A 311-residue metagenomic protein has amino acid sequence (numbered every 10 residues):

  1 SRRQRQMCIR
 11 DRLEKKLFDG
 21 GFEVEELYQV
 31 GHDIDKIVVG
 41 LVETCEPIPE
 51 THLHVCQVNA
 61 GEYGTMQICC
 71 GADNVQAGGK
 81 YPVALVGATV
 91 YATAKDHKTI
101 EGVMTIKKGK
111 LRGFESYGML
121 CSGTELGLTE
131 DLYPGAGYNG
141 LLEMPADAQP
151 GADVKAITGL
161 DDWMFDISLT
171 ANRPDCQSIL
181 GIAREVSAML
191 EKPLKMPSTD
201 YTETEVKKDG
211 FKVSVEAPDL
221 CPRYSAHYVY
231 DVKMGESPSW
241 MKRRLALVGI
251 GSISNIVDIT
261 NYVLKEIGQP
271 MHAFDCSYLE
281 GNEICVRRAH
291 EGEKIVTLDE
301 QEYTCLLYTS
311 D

Functional and structural regions predicted by a protein language model:
R3-D11, Y308-D311: Conserved small/polar residues in nucleotide/adenosyl-binding loops
Q6, R10-E203, K207: Phosphate-backbone binding interfaces of nucleic-acid-interacting proteins
R12, Q76, E115, Q177-E185 (+6 more regions): Generic recognition of stable, solvent-exposed alpha-helical segments in well-folded globular domains
E43-P49, L190, L194-I295, E300-E302: Glycine/proline-enriched, intrinsically flexible loops and inter-domain linkers
L160-D162, P222-Y224, C305: Short, solvent-exposed loop/turn segments at the edges of secondary structure
M164, G281, L307: Active-site lining segments that contact anionic ligands and/or coordinate catalytic metals
E300-E302, L306-S310: Catalytic nucleotidyl-transfer cores of nucleotide-processing enzymes
